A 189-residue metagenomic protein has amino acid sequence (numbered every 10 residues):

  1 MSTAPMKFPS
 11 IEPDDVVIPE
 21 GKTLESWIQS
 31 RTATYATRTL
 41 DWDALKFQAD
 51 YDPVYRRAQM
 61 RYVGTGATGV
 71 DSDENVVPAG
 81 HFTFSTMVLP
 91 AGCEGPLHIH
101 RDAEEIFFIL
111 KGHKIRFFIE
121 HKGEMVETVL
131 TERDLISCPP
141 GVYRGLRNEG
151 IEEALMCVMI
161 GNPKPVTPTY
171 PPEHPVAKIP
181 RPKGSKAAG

Functional and structural regions predicted by a protein language model:
M1-H81, S185-G189: A short, N-terminal "cap"/entry segment at the start of jelly-roll beta-barrel domains of the cupin/DSBH fold
S2-T23, Y143-G189: Double-stranded beta-helix
G64-D73, T83-R101, P140: Conserved short histidine dyad/triad with adjacent acidic residue
S72-P78, G95-R101, F118-I119, E127-V129 (+1 more regions): Short histidine-centered beta-strand/loop micro-motifs that create catalytic or ligand/metal-coordination sites
E94-P96, K114-I115, D134-I136, P140-G145: Histidine-centered metal-chelating micro-motifs
D102-I115, E120-H121: Glycine- and acidic-residue-biased ligand/ion/polar-headgroup-sensing regions
H121-P140: Short acidic-glycine-tyrosine-enriched beta hairpin
